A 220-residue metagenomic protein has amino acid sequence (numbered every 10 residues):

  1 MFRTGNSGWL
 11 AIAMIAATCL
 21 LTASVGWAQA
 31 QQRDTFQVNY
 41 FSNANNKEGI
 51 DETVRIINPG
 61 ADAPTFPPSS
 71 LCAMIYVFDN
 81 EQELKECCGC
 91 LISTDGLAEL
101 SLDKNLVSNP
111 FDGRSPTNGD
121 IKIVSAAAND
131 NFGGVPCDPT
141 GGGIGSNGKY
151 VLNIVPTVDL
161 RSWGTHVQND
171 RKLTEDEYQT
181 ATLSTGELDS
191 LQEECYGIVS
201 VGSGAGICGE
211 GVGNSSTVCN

Functional and structural regions predicted by a protein language model:
M1-A30: Sec-dependent, cleavable N-terminal signal peptides
V25-N220: Gly/Pro-rich, tryptophan- and cysteine-flecked surface segments typical of secreted/extracellular proteins
